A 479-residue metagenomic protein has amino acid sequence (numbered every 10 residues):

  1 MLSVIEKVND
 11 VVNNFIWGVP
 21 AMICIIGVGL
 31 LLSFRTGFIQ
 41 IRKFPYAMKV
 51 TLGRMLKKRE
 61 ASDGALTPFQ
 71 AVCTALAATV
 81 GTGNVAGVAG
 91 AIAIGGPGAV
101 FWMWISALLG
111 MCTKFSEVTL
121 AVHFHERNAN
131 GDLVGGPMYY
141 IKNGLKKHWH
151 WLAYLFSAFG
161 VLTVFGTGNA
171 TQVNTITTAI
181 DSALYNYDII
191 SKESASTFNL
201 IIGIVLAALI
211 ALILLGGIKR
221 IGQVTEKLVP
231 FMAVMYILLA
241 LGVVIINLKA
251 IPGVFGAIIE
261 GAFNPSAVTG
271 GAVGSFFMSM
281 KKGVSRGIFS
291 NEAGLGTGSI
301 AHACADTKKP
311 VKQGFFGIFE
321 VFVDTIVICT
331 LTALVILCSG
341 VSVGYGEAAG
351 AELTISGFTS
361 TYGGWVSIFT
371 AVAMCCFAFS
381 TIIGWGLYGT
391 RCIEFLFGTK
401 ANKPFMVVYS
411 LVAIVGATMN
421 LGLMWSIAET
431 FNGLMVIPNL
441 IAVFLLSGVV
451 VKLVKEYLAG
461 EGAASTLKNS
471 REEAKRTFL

Functional and structural regions predicted by a protein language model:
M1-T82, I92-A99, G110, I245 (+2 more regions): N-terminal alpha-helical transmembrane segments of multi-pass membrane transport and channel/translocase proteins
V4-I5, R35-Q40, G83-V88, G166-I176 (+6 more regions): Transmembrane helix-loop junctions in multi-pass membrane proteins
C24-L31, R35-M48, V173-I180, T197-N247 (+4 more regions): Membrane-interface loop-to-helix entry segments
L31-S33, S106-G131, M138, K142-N174 (+4 more regions): Helix-loop-helix module between adjacent transmembrane segments
F38-L66, G90-V100, W104, C112-K147 (+3 more regions): Flexible loop linkers connecting adjacent transmembrane helices in multi-pass alpha-helical membrane transporters
R59-A65, G96-I105, N143-L155, D188-T197 (+2 more regions): Membrane-interface alpha-helices at helix entry/exit sites of multi-pass transporters
R59-I94, L120-N143, L155-V161, V273-F322: Alpha-helical membrane segments and immediately flanking helix-loop junctions that form or couple to the substrate/ion
F115-H125, A129, L241-A257, P265-G271 (+3 more regions): Extracellular/periplasmic helix-exit of transmembrane alpha-helices
